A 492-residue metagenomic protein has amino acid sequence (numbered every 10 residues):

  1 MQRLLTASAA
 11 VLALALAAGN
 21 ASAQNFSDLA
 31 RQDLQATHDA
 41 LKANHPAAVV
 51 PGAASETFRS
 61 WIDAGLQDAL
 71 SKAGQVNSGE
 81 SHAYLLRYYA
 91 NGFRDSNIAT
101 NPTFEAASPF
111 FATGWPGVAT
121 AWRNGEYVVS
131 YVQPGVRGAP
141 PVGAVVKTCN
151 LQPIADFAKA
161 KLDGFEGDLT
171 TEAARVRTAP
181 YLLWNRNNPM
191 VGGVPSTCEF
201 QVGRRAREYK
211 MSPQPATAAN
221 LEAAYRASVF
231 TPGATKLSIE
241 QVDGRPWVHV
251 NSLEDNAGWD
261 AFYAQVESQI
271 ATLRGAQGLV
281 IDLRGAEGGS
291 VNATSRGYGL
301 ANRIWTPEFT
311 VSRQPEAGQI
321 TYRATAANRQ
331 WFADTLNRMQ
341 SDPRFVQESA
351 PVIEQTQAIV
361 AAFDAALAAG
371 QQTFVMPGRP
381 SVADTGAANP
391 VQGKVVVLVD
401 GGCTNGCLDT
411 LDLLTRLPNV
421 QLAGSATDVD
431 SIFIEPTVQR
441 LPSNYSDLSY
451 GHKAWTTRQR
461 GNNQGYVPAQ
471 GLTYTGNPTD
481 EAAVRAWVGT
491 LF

Functional and structural regions predicted by a protein language model:
M1-S8: Bacterial N-terminal signal peptides that target proteins for export
A18-N20: N-terminal signal peptide c-region/cleavage motif recognized by signal peptidases
A23-Y322, A326-A333, K394-V396, A426 (+4 more regions): Flexible, low-complexity junctional segments that flank or bridge functional domains
E199-A206, A365-L422, A426: Extended amphipathic secondary-structure runs
G288-G393, P436-P442, G451-L472: Gly/Ser/Thr-rich loop/hinge elements
V397, N405, D409-L411, T415 (+5 more regions): C-terminal soluble interaction/assembly domains
L408, R460-Q464, A469, T475-F492: Long, C-terminal catalytic modules of enzymes
